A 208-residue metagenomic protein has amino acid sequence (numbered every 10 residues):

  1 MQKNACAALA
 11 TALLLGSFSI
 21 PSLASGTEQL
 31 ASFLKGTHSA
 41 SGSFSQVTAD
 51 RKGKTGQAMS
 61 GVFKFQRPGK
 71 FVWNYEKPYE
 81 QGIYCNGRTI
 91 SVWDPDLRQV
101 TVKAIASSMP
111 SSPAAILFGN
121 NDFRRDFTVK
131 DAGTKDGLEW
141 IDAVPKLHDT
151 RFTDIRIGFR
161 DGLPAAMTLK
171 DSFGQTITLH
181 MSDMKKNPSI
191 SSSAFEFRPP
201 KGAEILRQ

Functional and structural regions predicted by a protein language model:
M1-A10: Bacterial N-terminal signal peptides that target proteins for export
A10-S17: Bacterial N-terminal signal peptides
S19-P21: N-terminal signal peptide c-region/cleavage motif recognized by signal peptidases
S25-D50, K54-G56, Y84, W93-T153 (+1 more regions): Flexible, processing/modification-adjacent segments and terminal tails in exported/periplasmic/extracellular proteins
T48, F65-R67, D161: Beta-strand elements of well-folded, non-transmembrane domains
T55-G61, G174-Q175: Amphipathic hydrophobic-ligand
V62-S112, I177-T178: An acidic-aromatic
T101, R125-Q208: Gly/Pro-enriched, hydrophobic low-complexity segments that function as extracytoplasmic propeptides/linkers
